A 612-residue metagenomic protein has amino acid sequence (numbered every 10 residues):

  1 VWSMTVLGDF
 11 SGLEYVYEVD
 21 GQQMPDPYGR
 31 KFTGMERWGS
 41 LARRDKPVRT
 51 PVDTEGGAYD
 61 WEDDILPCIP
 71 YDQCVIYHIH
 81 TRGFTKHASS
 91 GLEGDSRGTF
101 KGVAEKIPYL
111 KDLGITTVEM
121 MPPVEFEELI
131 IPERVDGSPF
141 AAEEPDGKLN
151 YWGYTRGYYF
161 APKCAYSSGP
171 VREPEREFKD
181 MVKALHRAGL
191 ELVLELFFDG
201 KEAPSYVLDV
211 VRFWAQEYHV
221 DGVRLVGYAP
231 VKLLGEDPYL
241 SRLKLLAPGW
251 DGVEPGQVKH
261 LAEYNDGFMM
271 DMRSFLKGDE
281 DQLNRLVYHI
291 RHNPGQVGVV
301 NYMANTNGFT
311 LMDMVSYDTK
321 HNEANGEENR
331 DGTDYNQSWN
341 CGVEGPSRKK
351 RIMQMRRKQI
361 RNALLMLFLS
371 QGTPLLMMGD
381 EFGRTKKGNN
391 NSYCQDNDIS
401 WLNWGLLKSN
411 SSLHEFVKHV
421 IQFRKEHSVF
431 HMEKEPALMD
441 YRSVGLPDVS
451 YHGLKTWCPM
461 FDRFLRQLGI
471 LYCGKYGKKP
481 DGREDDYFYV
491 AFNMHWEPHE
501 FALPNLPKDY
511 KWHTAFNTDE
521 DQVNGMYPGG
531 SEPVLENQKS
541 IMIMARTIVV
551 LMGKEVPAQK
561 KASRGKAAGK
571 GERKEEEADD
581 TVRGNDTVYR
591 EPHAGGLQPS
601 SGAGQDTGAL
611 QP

Functional and structural regions predicted by a protein language model:
S3-H78, T85-G91: The feature marks proteins involved in alpha-glucan
Y17, I79, L110, M120 (+6 more regions): Conserved, mostly hydrophobic/aromatic
A42-R43, H219, V231-G383, N391-Q395 (+4 more regions): Conserved alpha/beta catalytic core and glycan-binding cleft of carbohydrate-active enzymes
S90-T99, I130-R187, F198-E217, H321-G345 (+1 more regions): Aromatic- and acidic-residue-enriched carbohydrate-binding clefts of CAZyme catalytic domains
K111-P145, G308, D318-K320: Carboxylate/His-rich catalytic cores and anion/metal-binding grooves
E177, A184-E191, L196-E254: Active-site neighborhood of glycoside hydrolase catalytic domains
V420, W496-E532: C-terminal accessory region downstream of the catalytic core in glycan-modifying enzymes
S531-G565: C-terminal beta-strand-rich structural cap/linker in extracellular carbohydrate-active enzymes
